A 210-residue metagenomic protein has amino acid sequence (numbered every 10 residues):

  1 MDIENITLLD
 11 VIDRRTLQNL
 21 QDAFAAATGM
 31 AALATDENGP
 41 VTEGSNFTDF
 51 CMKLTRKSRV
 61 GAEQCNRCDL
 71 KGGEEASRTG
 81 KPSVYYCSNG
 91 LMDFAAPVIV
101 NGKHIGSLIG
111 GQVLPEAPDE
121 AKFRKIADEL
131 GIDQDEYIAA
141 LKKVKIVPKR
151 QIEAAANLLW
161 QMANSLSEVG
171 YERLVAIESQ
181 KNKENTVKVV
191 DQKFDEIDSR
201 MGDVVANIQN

Functional and structural regions predicted by a protein language model:
M1-G90: Structured interaction and signal-relay segments at domain junctions
M1-V11, K142-P148, F194, N207-N210: Short regulatory/linker helices and ligand/cofactor-binding micro-motifs at input modules
D10, R14, K149-A156, R173: Generic detection of long, well-ordered alpha-helical segments
D13-F24, A155-L158, M162, R200 (+1 more regions): Amphipathic alpha-helical coiled-coil segments that mediate homodimerization and allosteric signal transmission
A31, L158-R173: Signal-transmission/dimerization alpha-helices at domain junctions
T48, D69, E120, Q134-Y137: Alpha-helix initiation and N-capping motif
C68-D128, K143, V147-L158, S165: Sensory/regulatory domains in signal-transduction proteins
G131, E136-K143, E168-N210: HAMP domain helices
